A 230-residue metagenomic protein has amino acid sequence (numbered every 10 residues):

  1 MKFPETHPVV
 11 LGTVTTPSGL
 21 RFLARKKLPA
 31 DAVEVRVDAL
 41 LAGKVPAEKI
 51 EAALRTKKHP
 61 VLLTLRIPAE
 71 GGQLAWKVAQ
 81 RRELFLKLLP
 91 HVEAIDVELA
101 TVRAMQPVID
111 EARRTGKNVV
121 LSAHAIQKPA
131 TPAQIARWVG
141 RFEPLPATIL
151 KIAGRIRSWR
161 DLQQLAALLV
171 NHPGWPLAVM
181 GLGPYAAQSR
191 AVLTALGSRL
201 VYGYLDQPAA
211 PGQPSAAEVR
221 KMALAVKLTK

Functional and structural regions predicted by a protein language model:
M1-E70: Conserved N-terminal beta1-alpha1 strand-loop-helix module at the mouth
T13-T15, A32-G43, T64, F85 (+4 more regions): Catalytic beta/alpha-barrel core
V14-L28, W76-K87, T131-R141: Short, acidic/polar
L23-P29, K44-K58, E83-P90, Q106-G116 (+2 more regions): Acidic (Asp/Glu)-rich catalytic clusters
P29-A32, L89-A94, I109-L121, E143-I149 (+2 more regions): Glycine-enriched alpha-helix->loop->beta-strand junction motifs that scaffold or abut catalytic
L40-T56, L99-T115, A130-A133, R157-N171 (+1 more regions): Active-site-adjacent beta->alpha loops and helix N-cap segments on the catalytic face of soluble alpha/beta enzymes
P60-L86: Structural motif corresponding to the early beta-alpha repeats
L169-K230: C-terminal alpha-helical cap/extension of soluble enzyme domains
